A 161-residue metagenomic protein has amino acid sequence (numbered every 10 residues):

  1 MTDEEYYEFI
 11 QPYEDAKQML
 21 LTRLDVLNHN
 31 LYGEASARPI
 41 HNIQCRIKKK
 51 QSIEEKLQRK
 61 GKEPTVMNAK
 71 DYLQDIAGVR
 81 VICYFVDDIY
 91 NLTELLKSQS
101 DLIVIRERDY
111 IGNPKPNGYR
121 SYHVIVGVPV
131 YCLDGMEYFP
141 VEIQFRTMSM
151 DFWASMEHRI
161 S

Functional and structural regions predicted by a protein language model:
M1-E4, E34-S36, A69-G78: A short, surface-exposed helix-loop junction/capping segment
M1-K17, L21-L31, E142-S161: An acidic, glycine-/histidine-flanked metal-binding catalytic module
E8, P12, I40-C45, A69-K70 (+1 more regions): Glycine-rich, low-complexity intrinsically disordered segments
F9, Y13, K17, K50 (+2 more regions): Generic alpha-helical secondary structure
Q11, D15, K48, S52 (+6 more regions): Charged, alpha-helix-enriched surfaces in structured cytosolic catalytic cores of large nucleotide-utilizing machines
A16-K62: Surface-exposed, low-hydrophobicity interaction/linker segments
L57, G61, T65-K70, G78 (+1 more regions): Accessory alpha/beta interaction modules
K70, C83-S161: Long beta-strand-rich cores associated with HINT superfamily self-processing modules
